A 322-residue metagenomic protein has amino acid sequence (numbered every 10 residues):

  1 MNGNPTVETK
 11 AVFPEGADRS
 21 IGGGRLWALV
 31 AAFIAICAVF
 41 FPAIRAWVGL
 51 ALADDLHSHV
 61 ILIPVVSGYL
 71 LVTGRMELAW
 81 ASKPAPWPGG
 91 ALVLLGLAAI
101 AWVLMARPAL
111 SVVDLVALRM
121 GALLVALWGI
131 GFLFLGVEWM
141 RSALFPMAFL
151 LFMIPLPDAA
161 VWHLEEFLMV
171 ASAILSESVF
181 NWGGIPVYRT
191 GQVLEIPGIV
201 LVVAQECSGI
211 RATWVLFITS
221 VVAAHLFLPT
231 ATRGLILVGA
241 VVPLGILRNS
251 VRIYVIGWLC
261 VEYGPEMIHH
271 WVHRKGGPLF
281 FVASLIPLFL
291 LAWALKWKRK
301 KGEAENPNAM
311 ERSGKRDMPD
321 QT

Functional and structural regions predicted by a protein language model:
N2-T322: Hydrophobic N-terminal alpha-helices or hydrophobic patches in metabolic proteins across all domains of life
